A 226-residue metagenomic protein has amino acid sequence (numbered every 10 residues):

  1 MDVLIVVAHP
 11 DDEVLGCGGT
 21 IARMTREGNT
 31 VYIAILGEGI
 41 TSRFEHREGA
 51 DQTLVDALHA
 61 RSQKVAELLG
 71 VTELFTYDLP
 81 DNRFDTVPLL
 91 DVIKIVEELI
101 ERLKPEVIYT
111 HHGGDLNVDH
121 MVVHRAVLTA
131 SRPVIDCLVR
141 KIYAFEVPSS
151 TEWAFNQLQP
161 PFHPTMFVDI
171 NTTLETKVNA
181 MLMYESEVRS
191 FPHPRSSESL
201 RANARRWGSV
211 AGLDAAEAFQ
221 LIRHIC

Functional and structural regions predicted by a protein language model:
M1-V6, R23, E27, G49-T53 (+3 more regions): Metal-dependent de-N-acetylase/amidase catalytic core
D2-P10, V14-T53: ATP-dependent adenylation/pyrophosphate-handling site
L15-G16, A57, D91: Short, conserved clusters of charged catalytic residues that mark active-site and nucleotide-handling motifs
L36, T76-P80: Short glycine-rich catalytic loops that host catalytic nucleophiles or stabilize transition states across multiple
L58-S62: Generic hydrophobic, amphipathic alpha-helix propensity
